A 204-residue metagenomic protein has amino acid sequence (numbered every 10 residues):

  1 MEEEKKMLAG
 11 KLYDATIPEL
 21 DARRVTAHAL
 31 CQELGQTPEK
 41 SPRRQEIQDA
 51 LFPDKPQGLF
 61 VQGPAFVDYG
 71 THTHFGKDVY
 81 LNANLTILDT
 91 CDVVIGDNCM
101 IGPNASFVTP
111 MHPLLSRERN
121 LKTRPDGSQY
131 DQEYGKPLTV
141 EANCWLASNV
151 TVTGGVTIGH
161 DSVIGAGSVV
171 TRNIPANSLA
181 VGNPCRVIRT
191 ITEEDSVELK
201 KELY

Functional and structural regions predicted by a protein language model:
M1-Q57, L114, C185-Y204: Terminal amphipathic alpha-helical/low-complexity segments used for targeting or macromolecular assembly
E4-K5, L51, Y130, K136-P137 (+1 more regions): Short secondary-structure boundary/capping segments
A50, T73-F75, I174: Short, T/G/N/S-enriched strand-turn elements that build extracellular solenoid repeat scaffolds
F60, Y80, W145, V163 (+1 more regions): Short-chain dehydrogenase/reductase
A65-F75, Y80-V156, N183-P184, T190-K200: Flexible, glycine/small-residue-enriched loop-and-beta-strand segment within the central core of proteins
T151-V181, C185: C-terminal/domain-terminus segments
